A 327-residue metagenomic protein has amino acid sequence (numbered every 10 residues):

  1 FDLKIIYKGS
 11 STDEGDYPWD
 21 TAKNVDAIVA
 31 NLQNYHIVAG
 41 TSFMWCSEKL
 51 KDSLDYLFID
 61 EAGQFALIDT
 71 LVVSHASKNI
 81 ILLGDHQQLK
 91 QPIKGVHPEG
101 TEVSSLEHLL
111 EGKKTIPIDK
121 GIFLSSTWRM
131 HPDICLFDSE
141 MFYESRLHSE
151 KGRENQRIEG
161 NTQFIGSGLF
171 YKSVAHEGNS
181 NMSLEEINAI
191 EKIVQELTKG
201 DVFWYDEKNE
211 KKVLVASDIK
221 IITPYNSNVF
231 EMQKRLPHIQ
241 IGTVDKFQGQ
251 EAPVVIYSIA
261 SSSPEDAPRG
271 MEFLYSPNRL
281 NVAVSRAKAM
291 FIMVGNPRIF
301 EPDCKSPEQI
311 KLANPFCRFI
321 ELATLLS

Functional and structural regions predicted by a protein language model:
F1, V29, F43-S327: Conserved helicase motor core of SF1/SF2 NTP-dependent helicases
F1-M44: Inter-Walker segment of RecA-like/P-loop motor cores
